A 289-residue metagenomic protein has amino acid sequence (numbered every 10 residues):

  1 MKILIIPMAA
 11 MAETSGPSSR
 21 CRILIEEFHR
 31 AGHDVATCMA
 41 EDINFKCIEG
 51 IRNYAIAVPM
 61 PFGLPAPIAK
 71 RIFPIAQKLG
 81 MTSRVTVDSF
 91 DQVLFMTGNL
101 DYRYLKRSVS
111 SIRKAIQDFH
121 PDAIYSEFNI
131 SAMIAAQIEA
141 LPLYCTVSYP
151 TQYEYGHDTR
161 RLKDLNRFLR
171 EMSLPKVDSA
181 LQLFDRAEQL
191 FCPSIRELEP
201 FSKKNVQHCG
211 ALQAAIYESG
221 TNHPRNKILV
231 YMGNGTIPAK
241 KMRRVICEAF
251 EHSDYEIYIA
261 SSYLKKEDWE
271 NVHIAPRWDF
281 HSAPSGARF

Functional and structural regions predicted by a protein language model:
M1-T14: Nucleotide-activated donor-dependent transferases that construct or modify glycoconjugates
S19-E27, Q207-K266: Conserved catalytic-core segment of nucleotide-activated headgroup transferases in glycan assembly
E27-A31, V35-T97: Conserved nucleotide-sugar phosphate-binding/catalytic loop shared by glycosyltransferases and other
M39-F45, F128-S131, P193-E199, I259-K266: Short, polar loop motifs at secondary-structure junctions
I72-A123, D164-S179: Conserved nucleotide-sugar donor-binding subdomain of glycosyltransferases
R103-N166: Conserved nucleotide-sugar donor-interacting segment of glycosyltransferase catalytic cores, predominantly GT-B
S108-S111, Y258-F289: Donor nucleotide-activated moiety binding/catalytic core segment of transferases that use nucleotide-activated donors
E139-V206: Active-site-proximal region of nucleotide-activated glycan assembly enzymes, centered on histidine/acidic-rich loops
